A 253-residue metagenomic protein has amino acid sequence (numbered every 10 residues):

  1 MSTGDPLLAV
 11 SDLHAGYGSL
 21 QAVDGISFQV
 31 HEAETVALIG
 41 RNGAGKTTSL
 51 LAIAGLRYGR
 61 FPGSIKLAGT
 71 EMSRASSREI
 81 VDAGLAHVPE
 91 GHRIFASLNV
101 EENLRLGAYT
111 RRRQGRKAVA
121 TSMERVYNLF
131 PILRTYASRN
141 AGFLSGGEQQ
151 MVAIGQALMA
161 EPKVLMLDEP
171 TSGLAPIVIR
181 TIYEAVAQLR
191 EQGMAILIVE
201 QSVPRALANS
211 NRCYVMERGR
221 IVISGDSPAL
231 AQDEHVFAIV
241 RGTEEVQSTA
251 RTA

Functional and structural regions predicted by a protein language model:
L13, N128, V215-R220, S224 (+1 more regions): C-terminal boundary and immediately downstream tail of ABC-type ATPase nucleotide-binding domains
G18, V36, Y58, A75 (+3 more regions): ABC-type ATPase nucleotide-binding domains, specifically the catalytic core motifs of the NBD
I39-R41: The feature captures the beta-strand-to-loop junction immediately N-terminal to the Walker
P62-T70, A83, K117-M123, G225: Conserved ABC transporter NBD signature motif
L98, L144, A157-L158: ABC ATPase signature
N140-L144, E148: Conserved ABC ATPase signature
M159-K163: A short, proline-enriched helix->beta-strand linker immediately N-terminal to the Walker B motif in ABC-type P-loop
L165-E169: Catalytic Walker B motif of ABC-type/P-loop ATPase nucleotide-binding domains
